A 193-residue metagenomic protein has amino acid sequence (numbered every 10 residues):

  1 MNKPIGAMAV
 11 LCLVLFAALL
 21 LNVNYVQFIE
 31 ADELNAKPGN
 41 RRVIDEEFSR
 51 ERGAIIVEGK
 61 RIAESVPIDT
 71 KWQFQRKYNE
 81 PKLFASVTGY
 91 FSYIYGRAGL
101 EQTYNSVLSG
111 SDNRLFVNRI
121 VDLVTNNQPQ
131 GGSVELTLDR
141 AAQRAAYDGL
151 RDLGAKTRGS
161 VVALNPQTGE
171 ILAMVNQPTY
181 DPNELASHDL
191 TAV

Functional and structural regions predicted by a protein language model:
M1-S160, V175-V193: Extracytoplasmic/periplasmic proteins that interact with beta-lactams or build/remodel peptidoglycan
